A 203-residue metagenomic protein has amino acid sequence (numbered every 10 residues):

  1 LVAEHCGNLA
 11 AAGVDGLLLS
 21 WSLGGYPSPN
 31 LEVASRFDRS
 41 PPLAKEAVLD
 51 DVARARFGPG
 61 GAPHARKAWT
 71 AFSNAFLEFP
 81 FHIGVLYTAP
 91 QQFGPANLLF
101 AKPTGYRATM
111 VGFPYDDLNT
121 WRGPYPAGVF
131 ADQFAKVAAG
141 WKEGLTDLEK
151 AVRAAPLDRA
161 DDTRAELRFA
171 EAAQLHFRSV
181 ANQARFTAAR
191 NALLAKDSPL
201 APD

Functional and structural regions predicted by a protein language model:
L1-D203: Substrate-binding groove of N-acetylhexosamine-processing glycoside hydrolases
